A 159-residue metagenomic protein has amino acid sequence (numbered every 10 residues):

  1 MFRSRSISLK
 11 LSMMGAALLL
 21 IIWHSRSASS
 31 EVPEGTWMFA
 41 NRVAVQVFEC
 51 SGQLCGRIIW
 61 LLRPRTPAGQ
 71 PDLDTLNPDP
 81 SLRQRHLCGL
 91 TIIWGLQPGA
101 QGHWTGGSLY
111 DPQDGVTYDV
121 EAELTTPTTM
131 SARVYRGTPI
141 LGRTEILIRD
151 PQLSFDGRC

Functional and structural regions predicted by a protein language model:
F2-M14: Bacterial N-terminal signal peptides that target proteins for export
S12-I22: Bacterial N-terminal signal peptides
W23-T36: N-terminal helix-cap/turn-to-beta initiation motif at the start of protein domains
E34, F39-D119: Central antiparallel beta-sheet cores of small beta-barrel/beta-sandwich binding domains
C50, T125-T126: Structural motif
A100, T126-T128: Residue-level recognition of beta-strand termini and adjacent short loop/turns
T128-R136: Low-complexity, intrinsically disordered Gly/Pro/Thr-rich segments
G137-C159: Edge beta-strand at a domain terminus
